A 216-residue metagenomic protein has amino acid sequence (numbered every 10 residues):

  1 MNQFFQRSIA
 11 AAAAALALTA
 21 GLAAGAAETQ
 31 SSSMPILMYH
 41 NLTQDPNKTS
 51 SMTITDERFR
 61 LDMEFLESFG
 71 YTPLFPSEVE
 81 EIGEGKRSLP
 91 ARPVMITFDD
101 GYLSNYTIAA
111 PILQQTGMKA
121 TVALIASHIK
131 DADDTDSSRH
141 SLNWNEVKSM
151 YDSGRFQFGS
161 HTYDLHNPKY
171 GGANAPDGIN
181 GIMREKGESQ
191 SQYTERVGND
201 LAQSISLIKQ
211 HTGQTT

Functional and structural regions predicted by a protein language model:
N2-A12: Bacterial N-terminal signal peptides that target proteins for export
A12-A20: Bacterial N-terminal signal peptides
G21-V94: N-terminal pre-catalytic segment of deacetylase/amide-hydrolase enzymes
L42-T43, R92-P93, Q114-T216: Metal-dependent polysaccharide deacetylase catalytic core of the NodB/CE4 family, i.e., the active-site-bearing domain
K48-S50, Y106-A110, D133, Y170-G171: Short, solvent-exposed loop/turn and secondary-structure capping segments
T49, T53-R60, L103-S104, S141 (+1 more regions): Soluble non-cytosolic domains of exported or imported proteins
E57-E64, S68, T107, P111 (+3 more regions): Solvent-exposed, polar/charged alpha-helical surfaces in well-ordered, non-transmembrane soluble domains, broadly
E78-V79, A91, M95-L103, I108 (+1 more regions): Substrate-binding cleft of extracellular glycoside hydrolase catalytic domains
